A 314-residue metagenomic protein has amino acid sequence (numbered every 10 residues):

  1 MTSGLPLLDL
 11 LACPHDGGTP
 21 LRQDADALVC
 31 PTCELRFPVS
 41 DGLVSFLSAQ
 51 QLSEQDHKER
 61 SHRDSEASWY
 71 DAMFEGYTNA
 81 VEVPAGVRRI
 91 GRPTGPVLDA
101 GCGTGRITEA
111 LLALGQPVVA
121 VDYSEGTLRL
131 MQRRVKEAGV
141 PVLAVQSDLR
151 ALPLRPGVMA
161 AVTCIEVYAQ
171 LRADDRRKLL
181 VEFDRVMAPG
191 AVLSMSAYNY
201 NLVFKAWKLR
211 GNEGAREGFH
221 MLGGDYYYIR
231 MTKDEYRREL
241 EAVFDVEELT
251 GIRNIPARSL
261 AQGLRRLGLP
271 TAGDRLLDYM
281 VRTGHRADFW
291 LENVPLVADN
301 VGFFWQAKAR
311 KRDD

Functional and structural regions predicted by a protein language model:
T2-D56: N-terminal auxiliary segments of SAM/dcSAM-dependent transferases
D9-A12, D41-P93, R106, A110 (+1 more regions): Conserved class I S-adenosyl-L-methionine
T104-A151: Class I SAM-dependent methyltransferase SAM/SAH-binding core
T163: A conserved beta-strand element that flanks and buttresses the S-adenosyl-L-methionine
R177-P189: A short glycine-rich, Lys/Arg-flanked "PGG" loop and its adjoining helix->strand segment in the class I
S194-E217: Conserved class I S-adenosyl-L-methionine
E217-E235: Acceptor-substrate binding/catalytic loop of class I
I252-D314: A C-terminal cap/extension of S-adenosyl-L-methionine-dependent methyltransferases that defines the acceptor-substrate
